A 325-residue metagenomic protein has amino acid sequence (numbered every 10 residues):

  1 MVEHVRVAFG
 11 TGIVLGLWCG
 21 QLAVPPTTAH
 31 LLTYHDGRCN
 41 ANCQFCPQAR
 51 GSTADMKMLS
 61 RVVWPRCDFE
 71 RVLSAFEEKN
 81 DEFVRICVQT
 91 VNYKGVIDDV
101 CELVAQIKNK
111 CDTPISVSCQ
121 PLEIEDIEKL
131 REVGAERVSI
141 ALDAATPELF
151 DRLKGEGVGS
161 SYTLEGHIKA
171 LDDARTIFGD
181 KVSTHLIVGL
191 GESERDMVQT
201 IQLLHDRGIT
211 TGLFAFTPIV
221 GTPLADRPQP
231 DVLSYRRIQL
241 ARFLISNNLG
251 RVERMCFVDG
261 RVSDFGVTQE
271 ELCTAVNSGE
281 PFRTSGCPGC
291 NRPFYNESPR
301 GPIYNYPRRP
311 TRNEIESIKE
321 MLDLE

Functional and structural regions predicted by a protein language model:
M1-C19, D226-D264, E325: A broadly conserved sequence feature marking short terminus-proximal activation segments in nucleic acid-centric
M1-E3, V7-T11, F265-E325: Radical SAM enzyme core and accessory elements
M1-Q44, Q48-V63, P281, P293: N-terminal [4Fe-4S]-dependent radical SAM core
P25-N40, C256-S285: Immediate flanking context of iron-sulfur cluster ligation sites
R50-I97, K108-D126, V133-H167, T210-G212: Core AdoMet radical
V100-D112, S193-T210, F265-G279: Short, electropositive alpha-helical surface patch
E136-R137, E165-P223, R236-L249: Conserved C-terminal portion of the radical SAM core fold that forms the substrate/S-adenosylmethionine-binding
E148-G157, G189-E192, G212-Y235, N248-C273: Flexible glycine/acidic-rich beta-alpha junction loops that bind and position SAM and/or redox cofactors in anaerobic
